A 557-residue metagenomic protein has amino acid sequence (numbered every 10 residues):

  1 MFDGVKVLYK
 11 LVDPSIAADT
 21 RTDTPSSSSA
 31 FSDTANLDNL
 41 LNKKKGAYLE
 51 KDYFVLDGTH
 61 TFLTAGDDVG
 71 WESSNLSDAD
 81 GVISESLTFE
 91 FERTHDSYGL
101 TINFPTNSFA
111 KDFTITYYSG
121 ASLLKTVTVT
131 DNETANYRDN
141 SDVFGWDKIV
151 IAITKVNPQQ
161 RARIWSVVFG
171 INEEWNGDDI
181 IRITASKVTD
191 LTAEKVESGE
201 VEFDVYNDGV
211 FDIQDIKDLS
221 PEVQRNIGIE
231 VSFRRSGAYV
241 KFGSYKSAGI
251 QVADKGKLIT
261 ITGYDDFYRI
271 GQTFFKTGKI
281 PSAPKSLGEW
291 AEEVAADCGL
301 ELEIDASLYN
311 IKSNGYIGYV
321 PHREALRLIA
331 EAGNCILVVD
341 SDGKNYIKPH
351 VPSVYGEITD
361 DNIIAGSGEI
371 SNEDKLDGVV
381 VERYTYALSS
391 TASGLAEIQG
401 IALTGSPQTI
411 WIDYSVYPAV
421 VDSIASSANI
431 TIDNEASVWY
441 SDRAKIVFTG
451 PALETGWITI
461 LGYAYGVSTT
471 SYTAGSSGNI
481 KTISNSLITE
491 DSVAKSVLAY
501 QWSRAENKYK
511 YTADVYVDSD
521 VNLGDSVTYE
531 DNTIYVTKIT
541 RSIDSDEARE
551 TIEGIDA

Functional and structural regions predicted by a protein language model:
M1-I280, E331-A332, S393-Y463, N507-K510 (+4 more regions): Assembly/oligomerization scaffold segments
G271, G288-I317: N-terminal export/assembly leaders
P281-K285, Y316-E324: Soluble non-cytosolic domains of exported or imported proteins
E292, R323-E331: Solvent-exposed, polar/charged alpha-helical surfaces in well-ordered, non-transmembrane soluble domains, broadly
Y316-P321, E506, S519-D520: A residue-level detector for the "anchor" residue at the start of short, highly conserved motifs
N334-E357: Extended amphipathic alpha-helical segments with heptad-repeat/coiled-coil character used for oligomerization, fusion
E454-N485: C-terminal, non-catalytic macromolecule-binding modules
N532-R541: Low-complexity, intrinsically disordered Gly/Pro/Thr-rich segments
